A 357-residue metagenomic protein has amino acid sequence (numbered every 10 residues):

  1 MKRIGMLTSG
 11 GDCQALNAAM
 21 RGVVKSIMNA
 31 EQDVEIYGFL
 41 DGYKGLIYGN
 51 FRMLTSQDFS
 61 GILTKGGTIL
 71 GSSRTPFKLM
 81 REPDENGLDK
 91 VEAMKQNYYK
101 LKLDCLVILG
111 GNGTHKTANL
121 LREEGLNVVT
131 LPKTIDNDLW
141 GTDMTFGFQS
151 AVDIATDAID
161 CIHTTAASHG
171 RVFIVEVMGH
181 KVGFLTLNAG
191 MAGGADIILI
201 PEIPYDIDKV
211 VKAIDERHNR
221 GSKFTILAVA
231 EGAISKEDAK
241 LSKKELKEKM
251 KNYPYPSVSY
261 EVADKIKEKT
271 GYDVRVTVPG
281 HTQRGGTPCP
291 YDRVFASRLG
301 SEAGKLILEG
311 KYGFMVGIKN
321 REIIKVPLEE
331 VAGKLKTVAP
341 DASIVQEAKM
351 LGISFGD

Functional and structural regions predicted by a protein language model:
M1-N50: N-terminal phosphate-binding or glycine-rich loops at protein starts, especially the Walker A/P-loop of NTPases
R3-G11, I69-G71, D104-I108, F173-E176: Short glycine-rich or small-residue beta-strand-to-loop segments that form or flank ligand, phosphate, metal/Fe-S
D12-V23, L46-I47, V91-E92, L103-N119 (+6 more regions): Short glycine/serine/threonine-rich phosphate/pyrophosphate-binding segments that cradle anionic phosphate groups
E31, L121-T145, V152, L199-D206: Short, acidic/small-residue loops that bind anionic groups at enzyme active sites
Y48-L106, G113, F146-D153, D157 (+1 more regions): Glycine-rich oxoanion-binding loops at beta->alpha junctions
N97, I108-G110, K116-L120, F148-H169 (+1 more regions): Accessory alpha-helical/coil subdomains and C-terminal extensions that flank or cap enzyme catalytic cores
P254-D357: C-terminal non-catalytic interaction/assembly regions of soluble proteins
